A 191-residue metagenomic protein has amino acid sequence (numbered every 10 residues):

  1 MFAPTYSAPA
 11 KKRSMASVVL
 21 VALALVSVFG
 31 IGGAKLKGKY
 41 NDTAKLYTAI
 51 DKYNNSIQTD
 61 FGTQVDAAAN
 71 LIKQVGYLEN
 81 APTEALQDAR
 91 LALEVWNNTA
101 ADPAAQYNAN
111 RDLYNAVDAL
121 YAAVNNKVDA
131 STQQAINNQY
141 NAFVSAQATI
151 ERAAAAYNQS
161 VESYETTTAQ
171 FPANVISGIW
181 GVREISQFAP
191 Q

Functional and structural regions predicted by a protein language model:
M1-Q191: A helix-centric hydrophobic-segment signal that preferentially recognizes long, alpha-helical stretches used
